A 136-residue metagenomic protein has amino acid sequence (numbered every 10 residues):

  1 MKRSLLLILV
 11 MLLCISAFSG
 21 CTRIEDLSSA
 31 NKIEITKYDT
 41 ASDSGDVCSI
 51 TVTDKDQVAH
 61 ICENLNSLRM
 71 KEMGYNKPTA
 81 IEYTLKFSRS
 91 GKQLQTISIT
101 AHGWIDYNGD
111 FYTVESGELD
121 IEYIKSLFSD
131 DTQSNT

Functional and structural regions predicted by a protein language model:
M1-S19: Sec-dependent bacterial lipoprotein signal peptides
G20-T136: Function-determining sites in protein domains
